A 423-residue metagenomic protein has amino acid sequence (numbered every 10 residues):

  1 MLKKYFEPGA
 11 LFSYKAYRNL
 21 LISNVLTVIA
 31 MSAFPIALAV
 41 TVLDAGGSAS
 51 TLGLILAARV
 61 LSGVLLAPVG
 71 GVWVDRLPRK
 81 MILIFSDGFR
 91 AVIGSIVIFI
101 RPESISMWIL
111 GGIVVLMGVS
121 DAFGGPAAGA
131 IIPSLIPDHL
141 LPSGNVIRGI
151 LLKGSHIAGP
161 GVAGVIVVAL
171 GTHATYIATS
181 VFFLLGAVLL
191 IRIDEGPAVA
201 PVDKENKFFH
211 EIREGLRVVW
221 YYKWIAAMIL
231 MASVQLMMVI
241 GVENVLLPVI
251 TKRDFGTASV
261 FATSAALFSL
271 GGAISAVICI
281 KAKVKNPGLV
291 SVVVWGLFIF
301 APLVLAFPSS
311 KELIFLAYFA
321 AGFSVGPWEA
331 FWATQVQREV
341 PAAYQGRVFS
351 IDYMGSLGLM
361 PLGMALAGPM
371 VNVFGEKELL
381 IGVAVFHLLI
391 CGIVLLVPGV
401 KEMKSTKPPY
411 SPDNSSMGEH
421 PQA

Functional and structural regions predicted by a protein language model:
M1-Y17, G196-L230, D413, M417-G418: Juxtamembrane intracellular "pre-TM" segments in multi-pass secondary transporters
R18-P35, A58-V72, P78-I93, I109-V168 (+5 more regions): Substrate-agnostic recognition of the 12-TM MFS/MFS-like secondary transporter fold
V25, A33-A37, L170-I177, E211-R213 (+1 more regions): A single, central transmembrane helix in multi-pass transporters
F34-A37, G46-G53, V146, A258-A265 (+1 more regions): Small-residue hotspots at the loop-to-helix junctions and early N-terminal turns of transmembrane alpha-helices
I36-A45, V97-P102, A158-A178, R253-D254 (+1 more regions): Transmembrane alpha-helix termini and helix-breaking/packing motifs in multi-pass membrane transporters
G46, P78, I100-S104, P308-S309: Helix-breaking motifs and short loop linkers at transmembrane-helix boundaries and internal kinks in secondary membrane
L65, V69, I82, I96 (+3 more regions): C-terminal transmembrane bundle of multi-pass solute transporters/carriers
S134, Y176, S180-N206, K285 (+1 more regions): Helix-loop junctions on the cytosolic side of multi-pass membrane transporters, especially the intracellular loop
